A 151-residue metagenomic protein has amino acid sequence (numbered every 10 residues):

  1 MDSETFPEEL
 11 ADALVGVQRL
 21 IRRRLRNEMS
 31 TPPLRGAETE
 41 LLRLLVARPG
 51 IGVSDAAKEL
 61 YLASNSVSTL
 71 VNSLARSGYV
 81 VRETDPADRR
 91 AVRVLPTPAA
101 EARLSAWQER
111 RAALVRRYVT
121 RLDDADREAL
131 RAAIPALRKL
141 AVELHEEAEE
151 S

Functional and structural regions predicted by a protein language model:
M1-L34, S151: N-terminal leader segment of winged-helix/HTH proteins
M1-T5, R23, E128-S151: C-terminal regulatory/oligomerization modules of transcriptional regulators
S3-A11, T39, S64, E101 (+1 more regions): Amphipathic, non-membrane alpha-helical segments in soluble helical-bundle scaffolds
L14, Q18, E38, L60 (+4 more regions): Short amphipathic alpha-helical/adjacent loop interface patches that line ligand and macromolecule-binding sites
L20, R24, S73, A106 (+3 more regions): Amphipathic, soluble alpha-helical interaction motifs
R23-S66, S77, R93: N-terminal helix-turn-helix DNA-binding core of bacterial DNA-binding proteins
T69: DNA-binding alpha-helical recognition surfaces that contact promoter or target DNA
N72-P135: Charged, amphipathic alpha-helical coiled-coil/dimerization segments
